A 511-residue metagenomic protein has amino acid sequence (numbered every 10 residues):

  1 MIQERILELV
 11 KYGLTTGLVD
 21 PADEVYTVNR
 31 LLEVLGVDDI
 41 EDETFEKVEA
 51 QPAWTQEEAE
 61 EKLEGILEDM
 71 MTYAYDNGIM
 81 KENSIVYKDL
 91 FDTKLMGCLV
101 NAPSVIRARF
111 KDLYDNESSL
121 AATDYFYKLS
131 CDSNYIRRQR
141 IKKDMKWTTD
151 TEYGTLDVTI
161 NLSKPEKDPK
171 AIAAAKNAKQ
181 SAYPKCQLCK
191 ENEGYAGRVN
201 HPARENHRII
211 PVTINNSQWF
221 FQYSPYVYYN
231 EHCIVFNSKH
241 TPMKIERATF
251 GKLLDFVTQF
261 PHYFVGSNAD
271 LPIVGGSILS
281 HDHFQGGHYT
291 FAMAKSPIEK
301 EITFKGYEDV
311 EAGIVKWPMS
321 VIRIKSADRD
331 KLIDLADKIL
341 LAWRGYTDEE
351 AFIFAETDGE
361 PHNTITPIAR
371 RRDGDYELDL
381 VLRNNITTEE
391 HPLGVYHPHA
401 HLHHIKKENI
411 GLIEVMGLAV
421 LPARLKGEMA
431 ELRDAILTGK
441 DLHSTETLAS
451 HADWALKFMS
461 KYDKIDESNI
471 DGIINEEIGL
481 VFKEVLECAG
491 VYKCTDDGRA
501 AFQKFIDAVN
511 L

Functional and structural regions predicted by a protein language model:
M1-V235, K239-P242, K316-P318, L332-A336 (+2 more regions): Active-site microenvironments that recognize anionic phosphate/pyrophosphate groups
N206-I210, S238-V265: Helical scaffold of the NTase/Pol beta-like nucleotidyltransferase catalytic core
A248, V257-S280, G286-L340, R344-T347: Catalytic or ion-translocation cores adjacent to nucleophile or general acid/base/metal-coordination motifs in diverse
